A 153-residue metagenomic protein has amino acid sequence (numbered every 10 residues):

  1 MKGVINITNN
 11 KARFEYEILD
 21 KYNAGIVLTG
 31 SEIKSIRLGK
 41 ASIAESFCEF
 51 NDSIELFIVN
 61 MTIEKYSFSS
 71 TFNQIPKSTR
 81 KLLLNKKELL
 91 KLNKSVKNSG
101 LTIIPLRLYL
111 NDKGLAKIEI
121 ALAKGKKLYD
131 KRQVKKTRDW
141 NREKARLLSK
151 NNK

Functional and structural regions predicted by a protein language model:
M1-K2, K136: Intrinsically disordered, low-complexity regulatory segments in tyrosine-phosphorylation signaling proteins
V4-L101: Ribosome large-subunit tunnel/peptidyl-transferase-proximal elements
I5, I26, I120-A121, D130: RNA pseudouridine synthases
K77, L83-L89, G125-K153: C-terminal end-helix/capping segment
N85-A121, G125-K127: Beta-rich strand-turn-strand
